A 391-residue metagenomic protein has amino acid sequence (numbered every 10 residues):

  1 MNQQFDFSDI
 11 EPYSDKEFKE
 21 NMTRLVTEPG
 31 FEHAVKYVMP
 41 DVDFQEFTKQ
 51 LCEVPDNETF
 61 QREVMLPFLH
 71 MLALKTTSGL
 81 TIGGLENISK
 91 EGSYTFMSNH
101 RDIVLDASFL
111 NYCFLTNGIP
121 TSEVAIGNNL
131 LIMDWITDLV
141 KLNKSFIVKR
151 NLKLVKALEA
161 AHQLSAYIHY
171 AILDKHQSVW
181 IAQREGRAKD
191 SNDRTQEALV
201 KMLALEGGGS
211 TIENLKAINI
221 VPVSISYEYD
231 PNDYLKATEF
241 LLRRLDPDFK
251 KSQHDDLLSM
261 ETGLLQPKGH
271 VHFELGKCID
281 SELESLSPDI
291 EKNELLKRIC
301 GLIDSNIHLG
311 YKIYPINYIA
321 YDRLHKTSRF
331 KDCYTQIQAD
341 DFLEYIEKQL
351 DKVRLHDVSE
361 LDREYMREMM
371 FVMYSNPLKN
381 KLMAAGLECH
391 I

Functional and structural regions predicted by a protein language model:
M1-Y94, R101-D106, N111-P120, N128-L130 (+5 more regions): Membrane-interfacial terminal anchoring regions of lipid-handling membrane enzymes
E123-N151, L158: Conserved nucleotide-cofactor-binding alpha/beta core module
N151-L158, G186-D193: Flexible, glycine/proline-enriched loop segments at strand-loop-helix junctions that form or flank small-ligand binding
A182: Acidic beta-strand-to-loop metal/phosphate-binding motif
